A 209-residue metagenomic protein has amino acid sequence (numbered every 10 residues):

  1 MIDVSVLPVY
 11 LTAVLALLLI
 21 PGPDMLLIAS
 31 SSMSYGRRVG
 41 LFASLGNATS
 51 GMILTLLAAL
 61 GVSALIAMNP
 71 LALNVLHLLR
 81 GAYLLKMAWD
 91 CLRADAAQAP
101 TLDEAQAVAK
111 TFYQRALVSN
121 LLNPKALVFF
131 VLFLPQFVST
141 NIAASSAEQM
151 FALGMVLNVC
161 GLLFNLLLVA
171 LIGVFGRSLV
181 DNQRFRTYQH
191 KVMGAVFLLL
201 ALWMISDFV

Functional and structural regions predicted by a protein language model:
I2-N74, L132-G154, G176: Juxtamembrane transmembrane-helix termini in multi-pass membrane transport proteins
P8-A13, A82-L85, R115, V156-L157 (+1 more regions): Short alpha-helical transmembrane interface motifs in multi-pass membrane proteins
V14, L18, N120, P124 (+1 more regions): Residue-level hotspots within the lipid-embedded alpha helices of multi-pass solute transporters
L56-A59, L122-V131, F197-V209: Hydrophobic alpha-helical transmembrane segments in multi-pass integral membrane proteins
M68-A97, F164-L168, S178-V209: Selective transmembrane alpha-helices of multi-pass membrane proteins
R93-A109: Flexible cytoplasmic inter-helical loops of multi-pass small-molecule transporters
